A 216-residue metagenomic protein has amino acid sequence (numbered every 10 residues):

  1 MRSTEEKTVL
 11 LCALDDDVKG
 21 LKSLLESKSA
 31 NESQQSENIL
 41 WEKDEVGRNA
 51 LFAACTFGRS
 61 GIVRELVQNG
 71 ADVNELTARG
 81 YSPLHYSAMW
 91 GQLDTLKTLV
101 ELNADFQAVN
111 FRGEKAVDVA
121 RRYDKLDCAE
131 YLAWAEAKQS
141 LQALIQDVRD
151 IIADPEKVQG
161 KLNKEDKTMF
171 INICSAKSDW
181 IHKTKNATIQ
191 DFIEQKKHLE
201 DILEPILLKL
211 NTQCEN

Functional and structural regions predicted by a protein language model:
M1-V9, F111-N216: Ankyrin-repeat-protein effector appendages
T4, E45-V46, A78-R79, F111-R112: Ankyrin repeat start-site detector
K7-T8, N49, S82, D94 (+1 more regions): Ankyrin-repeat start motif
G20, I62, D94-T95, D127-C128: Conserved ankyrin/ankyrin-like repeat signature
E37-L40, V73, F106: Ankyrin-repeat inter-repeat connecting loop/turn
